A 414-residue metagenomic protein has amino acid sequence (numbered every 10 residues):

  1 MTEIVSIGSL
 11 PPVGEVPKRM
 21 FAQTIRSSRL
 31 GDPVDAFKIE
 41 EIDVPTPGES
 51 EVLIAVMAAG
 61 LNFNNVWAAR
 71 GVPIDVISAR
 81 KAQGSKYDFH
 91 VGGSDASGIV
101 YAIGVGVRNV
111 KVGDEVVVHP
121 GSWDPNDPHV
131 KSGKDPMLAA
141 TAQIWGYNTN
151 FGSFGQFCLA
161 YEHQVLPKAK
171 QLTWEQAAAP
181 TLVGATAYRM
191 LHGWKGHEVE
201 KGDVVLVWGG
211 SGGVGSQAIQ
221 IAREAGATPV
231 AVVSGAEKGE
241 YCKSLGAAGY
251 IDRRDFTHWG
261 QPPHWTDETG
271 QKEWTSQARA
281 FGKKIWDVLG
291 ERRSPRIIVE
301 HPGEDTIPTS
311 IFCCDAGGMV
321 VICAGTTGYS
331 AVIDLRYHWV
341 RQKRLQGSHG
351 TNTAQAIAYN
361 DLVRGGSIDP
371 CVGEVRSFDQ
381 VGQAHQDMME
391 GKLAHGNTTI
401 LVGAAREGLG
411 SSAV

Functional and structural regions predicted by a protein language model:
T2-K18, P308-I311, T353-V414: C-terminal hydrophobic helical "lid"/dimerization subdomain of Rossmann-like NAD(P)H-dependent oxidoreductases
D43-G60, P73-S132, A169: Glycine-rich beta-strand-centered segment in the early N-terminal region that forms part of a ligand/cofactor-binding
A82-K86, S94, S122-G209, D255-Q261 (+1 more regions): NAD(P)H dinucleotide-binding glycine-rich loop of Rossmann-like/cofactor-binding domains, especially the beta1-alpha1
T186, G213-V214, D305-T306: Hydrophobic/small residue at the entry helix of a nucleotide-binding pocket
E200, C314-D315: Helix-to-beta-strand junctions that scaffold the AdoMet/dcAdoMet cofactor pocket in Class I SAM-dependent enzymes
G209-G210, P302: NAD(P)H cofactor-binding loop motif with strongest signal on the N-terminal glycine-rich segment
R223-D305: Adenosine-nucleotide cofactor-binding segment
Q261-D287, E291, Y329-V375, G382-Q386: C-terminal substrate-binding/catalytic core of Rossmann-like NAD(P)-dependent dehydrogenases/reductases
